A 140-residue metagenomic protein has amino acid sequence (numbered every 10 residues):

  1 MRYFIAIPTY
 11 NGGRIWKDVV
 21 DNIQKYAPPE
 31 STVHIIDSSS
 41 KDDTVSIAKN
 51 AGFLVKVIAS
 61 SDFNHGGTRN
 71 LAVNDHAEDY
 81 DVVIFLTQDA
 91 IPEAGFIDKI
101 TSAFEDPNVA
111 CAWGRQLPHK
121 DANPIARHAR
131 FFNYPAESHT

Functional and structural regions predicted by a protein language model:
R2-F4: Cell-envelope/extracellular polymer assembly enzymes that use nucleotide-activated donors
N11-Y26: Short, well-formed alpha-helical segments that are part of the catalytic scaffolds of diverse glycosyltransferases
K17, D42-N50, G95: Acidic helix N-cap motif at the loop->helix transition within catalytic regions of sugar-transfer enzymes
D37-V45, A90-I91: A conserved acidic beta->alpha catalytic loop
S60-H76: Glycine-rich, basic loop-to-helix element that forms the pyrophosphate-binding segment of sugar-nucleotide handling
Y80-I91: Short beta-strand-to-loop acidic/aromatic patch adjacent to the donor-nucleotide binding site
G95-A126: Conserved donor NDP-sugar-binding/catalytic core segment of glycosyltransferases
G114, R130-T140: Short, flexible, basic/aromatic active-site loop/helix in glycosyltransferases
